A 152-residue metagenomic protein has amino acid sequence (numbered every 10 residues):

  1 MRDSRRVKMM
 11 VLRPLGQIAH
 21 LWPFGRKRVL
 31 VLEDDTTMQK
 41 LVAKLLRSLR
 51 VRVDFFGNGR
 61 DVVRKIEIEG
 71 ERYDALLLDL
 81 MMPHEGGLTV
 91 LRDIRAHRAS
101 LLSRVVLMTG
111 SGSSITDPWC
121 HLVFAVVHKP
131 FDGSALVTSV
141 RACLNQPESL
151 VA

Functional and structural regions predicted by a protein language model:
M1-L30, T36, L101, D132-A152: Non-catalytic signal-transmission and effector/linker regions of two-component phosphorelay proteins
K40-S48: Charged docking surfaces used in two-component/phosphorelay signaling
F55, H84-E85, P130: Residue-level signal for the "D+5" position in two-component response regulator receiver
F55-A75: Acidic, metal-coordinating helix/loop segments flanking the phosphotransfer/catalytic sites of two-component signaling
N58, G86-V90: Acidic catalytic/metal-coordinating carboxylates
E67-E71, R95-L102, W119-H121: Conserved phosphotransfer cores of two-component systems
L78-L80: Active-site residues of response regulator receiver
V106-G110: Hydrophobic/aromatic residues positioned on beta-strands within the core alpha/beta folds
